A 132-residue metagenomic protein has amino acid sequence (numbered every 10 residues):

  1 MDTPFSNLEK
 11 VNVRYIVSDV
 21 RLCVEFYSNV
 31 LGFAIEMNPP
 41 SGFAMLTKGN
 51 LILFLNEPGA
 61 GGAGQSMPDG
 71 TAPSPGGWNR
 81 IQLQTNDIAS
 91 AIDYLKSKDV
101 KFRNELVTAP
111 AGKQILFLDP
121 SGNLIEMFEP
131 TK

Functional and structural regions predicted by a protein language model:
M1-N12, A34-Q84, I92-L118, E129-K132: Vicinal oxygen chelate
C23, Y27-S28, L95, G122: Conserved active-site tyrosine of GNAT-family acetyltransferases
L124-M127: Short glycine-/small-residue motifs
